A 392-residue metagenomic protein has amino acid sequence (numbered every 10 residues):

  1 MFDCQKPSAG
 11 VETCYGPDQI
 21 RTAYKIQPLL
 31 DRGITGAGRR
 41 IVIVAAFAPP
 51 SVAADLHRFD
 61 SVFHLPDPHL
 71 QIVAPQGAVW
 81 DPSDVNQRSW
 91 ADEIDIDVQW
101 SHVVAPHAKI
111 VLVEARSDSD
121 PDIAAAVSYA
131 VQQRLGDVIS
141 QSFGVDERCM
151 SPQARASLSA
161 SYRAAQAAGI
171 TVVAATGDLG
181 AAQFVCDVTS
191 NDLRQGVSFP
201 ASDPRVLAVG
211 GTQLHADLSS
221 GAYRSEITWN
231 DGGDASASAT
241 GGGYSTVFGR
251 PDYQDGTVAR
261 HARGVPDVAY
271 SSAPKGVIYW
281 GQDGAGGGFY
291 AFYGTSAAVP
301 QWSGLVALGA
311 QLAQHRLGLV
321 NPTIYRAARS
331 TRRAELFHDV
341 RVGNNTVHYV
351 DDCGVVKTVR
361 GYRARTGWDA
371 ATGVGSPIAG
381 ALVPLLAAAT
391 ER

Functional and structural regions predicted by a protein language model:
M1-G211, A235-Y293, V299, A310-L319 (+4 more regions): Substrate-binding/charge-relay-adjacent region of secreted/lumenal peptidase catalytic domains
G10, G221, A285-G286, N344 (+1 more regions): Intrinsic-disorder/low-complexity loop/linker signature
G16, K25, D217, R332-D339: Short, solvent-exposed coil/turn linker segments
H215-A222: Short acidic, Gly/Pro-enriched loop/turn segments at secondary-structure junctions
Y223-G241: Extended ligand-binding clefts on enzyme/binding-domain cores
L305: Walker A/P-loop NTP-binding active-site region of P-loop NTPases, recognizing the glycine-rich GxxxxGKT/S
A310-A370: An often Trp-containing, charged/polar helix-loop segment at the C-terminal end of enzyme catalytic cores
